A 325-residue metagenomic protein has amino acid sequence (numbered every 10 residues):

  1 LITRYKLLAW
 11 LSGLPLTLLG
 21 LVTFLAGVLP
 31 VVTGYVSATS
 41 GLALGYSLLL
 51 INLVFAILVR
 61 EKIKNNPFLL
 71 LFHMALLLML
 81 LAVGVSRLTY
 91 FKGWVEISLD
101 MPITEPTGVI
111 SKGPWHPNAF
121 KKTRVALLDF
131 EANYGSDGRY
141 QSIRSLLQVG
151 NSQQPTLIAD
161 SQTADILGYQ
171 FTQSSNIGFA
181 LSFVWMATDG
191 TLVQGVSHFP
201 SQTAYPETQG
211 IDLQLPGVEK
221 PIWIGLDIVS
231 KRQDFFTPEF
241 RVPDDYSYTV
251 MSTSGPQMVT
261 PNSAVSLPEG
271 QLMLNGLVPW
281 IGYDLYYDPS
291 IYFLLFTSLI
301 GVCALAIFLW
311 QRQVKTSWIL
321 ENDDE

Functional and structural regions predicted by a protein language model:
L1-E325: Solvent-exposed, non-transmembrane regions of integral membrane proteins
